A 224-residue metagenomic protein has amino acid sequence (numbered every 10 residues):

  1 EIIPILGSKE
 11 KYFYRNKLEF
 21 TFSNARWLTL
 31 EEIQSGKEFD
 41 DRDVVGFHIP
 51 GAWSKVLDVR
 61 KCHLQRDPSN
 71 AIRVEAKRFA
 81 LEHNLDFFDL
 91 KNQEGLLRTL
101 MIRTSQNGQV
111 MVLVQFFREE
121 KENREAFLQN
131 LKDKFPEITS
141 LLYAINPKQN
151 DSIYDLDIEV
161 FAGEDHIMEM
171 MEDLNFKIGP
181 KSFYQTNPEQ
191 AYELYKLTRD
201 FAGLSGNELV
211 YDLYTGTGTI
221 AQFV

Functional and structural regions predicted by a protein language model:
E1-V224: Accessory RNA-recognition modules of RNA-modification enzymes
